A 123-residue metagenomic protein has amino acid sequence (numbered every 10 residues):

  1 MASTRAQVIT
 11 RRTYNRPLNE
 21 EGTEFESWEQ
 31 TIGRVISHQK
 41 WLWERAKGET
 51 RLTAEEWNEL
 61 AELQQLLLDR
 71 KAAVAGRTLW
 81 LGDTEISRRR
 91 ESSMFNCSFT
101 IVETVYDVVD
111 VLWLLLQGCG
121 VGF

Functional and structural regions predicted by a protein language model:
M1-F123: Extended catalytic cores of very large enzyme megasubunits
